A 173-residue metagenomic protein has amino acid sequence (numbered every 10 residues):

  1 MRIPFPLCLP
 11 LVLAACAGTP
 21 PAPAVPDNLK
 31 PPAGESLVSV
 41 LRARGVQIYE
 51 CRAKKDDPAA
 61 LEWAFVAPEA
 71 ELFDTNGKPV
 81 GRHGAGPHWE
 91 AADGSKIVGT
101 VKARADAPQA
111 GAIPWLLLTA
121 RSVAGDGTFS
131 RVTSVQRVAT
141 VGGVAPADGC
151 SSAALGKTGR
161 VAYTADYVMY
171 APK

Functional and structural regions predicted by a protein language model:
M1-L7: Bacterial N-terminal signal peptides that target proteins for export
I3, C51-A53: Assembly/interface hotspot detector across virion components, adhesins/toxins, and nucleic-acid enzymes
L11: Catalytic core of nucleotide-sugar-dependent glycosyltransferases
A14-A15: C-terminal motif of bacterial Sec signal peptides marking the signal peptidase cleavage site
G18: Short, conserved catalytic or interaction motifs in soluble domains
P21-I48, K55-K173: Primary mode marks residue(s) on the alpha4-beta5-alpha5 output face of response regulator receiver
